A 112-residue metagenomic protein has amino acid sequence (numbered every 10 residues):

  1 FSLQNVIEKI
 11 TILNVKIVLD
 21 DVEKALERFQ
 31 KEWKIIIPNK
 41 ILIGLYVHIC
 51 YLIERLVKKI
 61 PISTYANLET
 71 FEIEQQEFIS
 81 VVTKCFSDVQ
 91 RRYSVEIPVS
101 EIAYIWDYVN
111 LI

Functional and structural regions predicted by a protein language model:
F1-I112: A cross-family "folded-core" feature that marks the main globular domain of proteins
